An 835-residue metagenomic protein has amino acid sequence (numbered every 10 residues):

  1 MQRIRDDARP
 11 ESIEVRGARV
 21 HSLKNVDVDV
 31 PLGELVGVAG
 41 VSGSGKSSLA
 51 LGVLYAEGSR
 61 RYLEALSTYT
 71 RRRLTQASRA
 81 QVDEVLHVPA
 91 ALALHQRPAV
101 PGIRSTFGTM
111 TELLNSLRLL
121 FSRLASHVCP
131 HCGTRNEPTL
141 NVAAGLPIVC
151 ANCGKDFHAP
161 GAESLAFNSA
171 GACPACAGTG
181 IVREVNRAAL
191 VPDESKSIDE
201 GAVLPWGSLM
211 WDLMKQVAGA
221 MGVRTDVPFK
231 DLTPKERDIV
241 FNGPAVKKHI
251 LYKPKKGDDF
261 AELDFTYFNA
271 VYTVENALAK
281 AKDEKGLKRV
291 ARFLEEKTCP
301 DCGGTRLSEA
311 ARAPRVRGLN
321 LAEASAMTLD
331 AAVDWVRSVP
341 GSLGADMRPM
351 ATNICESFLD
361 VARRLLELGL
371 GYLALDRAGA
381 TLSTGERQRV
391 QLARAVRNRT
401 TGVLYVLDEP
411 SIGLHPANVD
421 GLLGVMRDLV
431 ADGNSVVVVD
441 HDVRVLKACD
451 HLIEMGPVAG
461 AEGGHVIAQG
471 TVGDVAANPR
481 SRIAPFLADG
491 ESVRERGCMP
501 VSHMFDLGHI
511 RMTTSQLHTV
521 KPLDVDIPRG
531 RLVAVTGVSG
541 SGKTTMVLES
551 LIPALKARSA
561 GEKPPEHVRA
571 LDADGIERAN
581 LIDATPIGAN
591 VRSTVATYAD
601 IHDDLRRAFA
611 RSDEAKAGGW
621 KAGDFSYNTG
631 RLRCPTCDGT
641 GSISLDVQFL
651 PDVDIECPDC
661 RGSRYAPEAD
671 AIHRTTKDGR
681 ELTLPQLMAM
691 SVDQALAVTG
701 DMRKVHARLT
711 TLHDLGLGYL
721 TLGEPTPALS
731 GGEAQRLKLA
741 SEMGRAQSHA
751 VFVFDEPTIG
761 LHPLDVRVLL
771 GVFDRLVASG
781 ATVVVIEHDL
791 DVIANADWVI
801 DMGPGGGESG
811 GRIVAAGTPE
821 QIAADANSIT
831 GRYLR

Functional and structural regions predicted by a protein language model:
M1-R835: Conserved phosphate-binding elements of NTP-dependent enzyme cores
